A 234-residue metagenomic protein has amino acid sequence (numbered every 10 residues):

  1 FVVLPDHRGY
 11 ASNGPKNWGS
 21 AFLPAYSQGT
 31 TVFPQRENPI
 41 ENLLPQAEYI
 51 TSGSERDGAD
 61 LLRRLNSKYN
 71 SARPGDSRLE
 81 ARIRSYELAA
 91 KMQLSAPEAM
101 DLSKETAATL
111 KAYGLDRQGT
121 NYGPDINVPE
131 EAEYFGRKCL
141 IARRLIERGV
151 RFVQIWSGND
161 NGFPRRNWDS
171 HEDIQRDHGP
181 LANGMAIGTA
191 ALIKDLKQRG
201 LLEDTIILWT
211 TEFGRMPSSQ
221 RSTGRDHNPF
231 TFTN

Functional and structural regions predicted by a protein language model:
F1-N234: Ligand-binding pockets and gating/stacking loops
